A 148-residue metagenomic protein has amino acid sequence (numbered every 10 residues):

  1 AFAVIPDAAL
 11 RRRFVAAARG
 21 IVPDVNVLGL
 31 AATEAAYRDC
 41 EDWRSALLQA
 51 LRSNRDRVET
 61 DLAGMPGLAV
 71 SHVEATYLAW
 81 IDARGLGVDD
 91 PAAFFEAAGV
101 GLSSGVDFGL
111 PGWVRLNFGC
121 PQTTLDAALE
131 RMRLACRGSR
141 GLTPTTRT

Functional and structural regions predicted by a protein language model:
A1-R52: Conserved core segment of the aminotransferase class I/II
D7-A8, R84-L86, P121-T123: Helix N-cap motif at beta-to-alpha junctions
V27-A31, R55-E59, D89: Short, surface-exposed alpha-helical segments at coil->helix boundaries
E34, W43, A50-E59, A69-A83: Conserved glycine-rich beta-strand-loop-beta hairpin in the small C-terminal domain of fold type I
M65: Acidic-histidine catalytic/liganding microenvironments
A93-S103, F108-T148: PLP-dependent enzyme catalytic core of the Aspartate aminotransferase-like
